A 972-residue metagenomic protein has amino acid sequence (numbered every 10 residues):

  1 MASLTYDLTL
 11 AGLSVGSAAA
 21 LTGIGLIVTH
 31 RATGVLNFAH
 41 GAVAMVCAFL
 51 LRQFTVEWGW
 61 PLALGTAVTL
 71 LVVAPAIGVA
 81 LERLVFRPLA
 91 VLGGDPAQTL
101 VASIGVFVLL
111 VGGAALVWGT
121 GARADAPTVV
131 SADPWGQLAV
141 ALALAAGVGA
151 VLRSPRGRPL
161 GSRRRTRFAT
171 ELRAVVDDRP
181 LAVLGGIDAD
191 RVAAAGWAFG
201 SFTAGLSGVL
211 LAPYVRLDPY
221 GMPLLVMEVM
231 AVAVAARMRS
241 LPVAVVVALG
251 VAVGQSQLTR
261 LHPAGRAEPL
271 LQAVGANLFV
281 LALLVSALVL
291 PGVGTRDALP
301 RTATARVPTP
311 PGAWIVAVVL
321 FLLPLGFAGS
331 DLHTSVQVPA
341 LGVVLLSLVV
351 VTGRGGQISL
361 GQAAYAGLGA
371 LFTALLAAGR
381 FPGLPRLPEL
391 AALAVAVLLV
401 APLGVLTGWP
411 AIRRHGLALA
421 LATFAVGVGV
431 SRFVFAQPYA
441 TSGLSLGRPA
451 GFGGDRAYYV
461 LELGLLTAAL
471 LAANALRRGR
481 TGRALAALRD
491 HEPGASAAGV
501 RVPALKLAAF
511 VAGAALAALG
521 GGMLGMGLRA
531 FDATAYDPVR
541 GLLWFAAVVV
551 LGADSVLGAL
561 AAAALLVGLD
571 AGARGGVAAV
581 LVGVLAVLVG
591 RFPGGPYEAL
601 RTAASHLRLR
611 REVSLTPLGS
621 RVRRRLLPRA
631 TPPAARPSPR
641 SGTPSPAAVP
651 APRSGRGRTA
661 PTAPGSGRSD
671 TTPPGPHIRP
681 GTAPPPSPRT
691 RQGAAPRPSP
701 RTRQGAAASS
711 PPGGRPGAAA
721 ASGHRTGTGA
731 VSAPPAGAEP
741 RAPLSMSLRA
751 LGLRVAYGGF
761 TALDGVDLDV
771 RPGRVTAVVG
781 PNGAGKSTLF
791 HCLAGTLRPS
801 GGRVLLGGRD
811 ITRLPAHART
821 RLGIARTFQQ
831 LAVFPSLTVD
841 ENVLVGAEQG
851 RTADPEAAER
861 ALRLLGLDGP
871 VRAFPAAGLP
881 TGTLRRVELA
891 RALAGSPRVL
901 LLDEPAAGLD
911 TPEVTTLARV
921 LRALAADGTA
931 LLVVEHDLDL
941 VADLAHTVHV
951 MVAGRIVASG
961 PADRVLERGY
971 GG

Functional and structural regions predicted by a protein language model:
V15-A18, T22, G41-A44, V91-A126 (+8 more regions): Transmembrane alpha-helices and adjacent helix-loop boundaries
V779-P781: The feature captures the beta-strand-to-loop junction immediately N-terminal to the Walker
A794: Helix-to-loop junction immediately C-terminal to a conserved catalytic motif
G802-R809, L822: Conserved ABC transporter NBD signature motif
L900-E904: Catalytic Walker B motif of ABC-type/P-loop ATPase nucleotide-binding domains
V941-D943: A short, surface-exposed alpha-helical micro-motif characterized by mixed small hydrophobic and charged/polar residues
